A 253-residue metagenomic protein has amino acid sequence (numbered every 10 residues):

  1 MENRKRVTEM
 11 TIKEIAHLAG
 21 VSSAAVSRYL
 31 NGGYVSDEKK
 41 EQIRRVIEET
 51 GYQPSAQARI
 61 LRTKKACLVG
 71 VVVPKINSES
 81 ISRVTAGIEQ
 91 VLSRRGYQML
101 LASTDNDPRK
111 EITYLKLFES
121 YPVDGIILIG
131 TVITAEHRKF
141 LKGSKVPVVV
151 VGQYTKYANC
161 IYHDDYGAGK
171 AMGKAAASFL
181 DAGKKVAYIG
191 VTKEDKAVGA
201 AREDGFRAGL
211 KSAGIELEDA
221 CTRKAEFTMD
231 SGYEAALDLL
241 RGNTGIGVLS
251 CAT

Functional and structural regions predicted by a protein language model:
M1-A66: N-terminal helix-turn-helix DNA-binding module of bacterial transcription factors
E2, E41, Q53-L117, Y121-G125: Amphipathic helical "hinge" segments at domain boundaries
K40, S82-A86, R138, K170 (+1 more regions): Short, surface-exposed alpha-helical segments at coil->helix boundaries
G70, K185-I189, G247-S250: Conserved beta-strand elements of the Class I
S103, G152, C221-K224: Residue-level recognition of beta-strand->loop/alpha-helix junctions
L128-K174, S178: Flexible loop/hinge segments that line or gate small-molecule binding clefts
I133-A135, A200-T253: Hydrophobic alpha-helical
I161-Y188, D204-K211, M229-L237: Hydrophobic alpha-helical segments within soluble ligand-binding/sensing domains
